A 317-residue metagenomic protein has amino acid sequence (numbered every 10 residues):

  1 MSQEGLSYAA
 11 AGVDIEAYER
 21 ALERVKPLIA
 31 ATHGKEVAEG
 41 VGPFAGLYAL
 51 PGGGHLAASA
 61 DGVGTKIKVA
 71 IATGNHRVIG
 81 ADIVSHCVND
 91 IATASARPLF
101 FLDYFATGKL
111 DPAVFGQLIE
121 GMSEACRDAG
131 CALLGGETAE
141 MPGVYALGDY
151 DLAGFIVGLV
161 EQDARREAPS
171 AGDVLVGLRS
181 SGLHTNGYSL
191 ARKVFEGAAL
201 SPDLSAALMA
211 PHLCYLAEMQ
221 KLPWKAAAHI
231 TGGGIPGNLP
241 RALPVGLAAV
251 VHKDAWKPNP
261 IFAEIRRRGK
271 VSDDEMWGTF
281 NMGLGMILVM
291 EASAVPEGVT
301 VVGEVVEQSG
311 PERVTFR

Functional and structural regions predicted by a protein language model:
S2-G12, V114-A132, Y145-Y150, G197-L208 (+1 more regions): Glycine-/charge-enriched secondary-structure boundary and capping motifs
S2-K35: N-terminal amphipathic/basic leader segments beginning at the initiator methionine
P27-S181, E291: Glycine-rich phosphate/pyrophosphate-binding loop regions near the starts of catalytic domains
V63-K66, E161-A164, L183-T185, G233-G237 (+2 more regions): Short, acidic Gly/Pro/Ser/Thr-rich loop/turn segments
L175-L183, A227-G232: A structural signal for small-residue-enriched, beta-sheet-centric alpha/beta enzyme cores and oligomeric scaffold folds
L183, A191, E304-Q308: Flexible glycine-rich active-site/ligand-binding loops centered on an Asp-His dyad
Y188-A198: Short, compositionally biased
